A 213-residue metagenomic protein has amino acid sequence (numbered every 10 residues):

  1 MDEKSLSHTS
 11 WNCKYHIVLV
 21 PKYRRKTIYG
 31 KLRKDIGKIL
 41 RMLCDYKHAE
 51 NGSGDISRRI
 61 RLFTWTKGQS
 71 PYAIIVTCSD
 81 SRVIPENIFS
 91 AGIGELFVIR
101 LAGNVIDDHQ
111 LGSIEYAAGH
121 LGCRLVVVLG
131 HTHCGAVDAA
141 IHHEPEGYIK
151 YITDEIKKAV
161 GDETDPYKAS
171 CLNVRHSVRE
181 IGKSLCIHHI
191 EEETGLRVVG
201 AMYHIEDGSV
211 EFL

Functional and structural regions predicted by a protein language model:
M1-S53, R58: Charge-rich, low-complexity N-terminal segments
I17, I75, I99, V128 (+2 more regions): Divalent metal-coordination and catalytic microenvironments
Y29-G30, I84-F89, Q110: Short, glycine/acidic-enriched capping/hinge loops at junctions between secondary-structure elements
A49-G68, G94, G103-L121, A136-L213: Divalent-metal-activated hydrolytic enzyme cores
T77-R82, A102-V105: Short glycine-enriched loops at secondary-structure junctions
D80-R82, T132-A136: Gly/Ser/Thr-rich loops at beta-strand to alpha-helix junctions that form or flank small-molecule/cofactor-binding
S90-V98: Short helix-loop-beta junction
R124: Short acidic/polar active-site loop segments enriched in Thr and Asp
